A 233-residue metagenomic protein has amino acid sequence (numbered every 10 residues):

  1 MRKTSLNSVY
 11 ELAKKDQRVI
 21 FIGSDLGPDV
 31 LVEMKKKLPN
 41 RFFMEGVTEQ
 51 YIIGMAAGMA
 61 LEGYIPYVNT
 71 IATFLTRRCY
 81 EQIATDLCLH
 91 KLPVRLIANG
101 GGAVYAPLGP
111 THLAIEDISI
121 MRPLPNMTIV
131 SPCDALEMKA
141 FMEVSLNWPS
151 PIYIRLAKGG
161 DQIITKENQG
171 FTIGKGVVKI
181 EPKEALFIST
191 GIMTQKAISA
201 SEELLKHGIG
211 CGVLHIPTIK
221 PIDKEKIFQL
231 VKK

Functional and structural regions predicted by a protein language model:
M1-L12, D117, A140-S150, G160-I188 (+2 more regions): Glycine-/acidic-rich phosphate or pyrophosphate-binding loops and their flanking alpha/beta elements
M1-R155, G160: Thiamine diphosphate
R18, E184-L186, G210: Residues that mark the start of a beta-strand
I22, R155, I188-S189, G212-I216: Short, conserved beta-strand edge motifs with alternating hydrophobic and charged residues
A56, M121, F187, L204 (+1 more regions): Hydrophobic, well-ordered secondary-structure elements that form the walls of internal hydrophobic environments
A60-Y64, P182-E184, K233: Short acidic/histidine-rich motifs immediately flanking catalytic phosphotransfer sites in two-component signaling
R77, T194-Q195, K220-P221: Loop/helix-junction capping segments adjacent to catalytic residues or to phosphate/diphosphate-binding pockets
E202, H207-K232: Generic long, charged, amphipathic alpha-helical segments
